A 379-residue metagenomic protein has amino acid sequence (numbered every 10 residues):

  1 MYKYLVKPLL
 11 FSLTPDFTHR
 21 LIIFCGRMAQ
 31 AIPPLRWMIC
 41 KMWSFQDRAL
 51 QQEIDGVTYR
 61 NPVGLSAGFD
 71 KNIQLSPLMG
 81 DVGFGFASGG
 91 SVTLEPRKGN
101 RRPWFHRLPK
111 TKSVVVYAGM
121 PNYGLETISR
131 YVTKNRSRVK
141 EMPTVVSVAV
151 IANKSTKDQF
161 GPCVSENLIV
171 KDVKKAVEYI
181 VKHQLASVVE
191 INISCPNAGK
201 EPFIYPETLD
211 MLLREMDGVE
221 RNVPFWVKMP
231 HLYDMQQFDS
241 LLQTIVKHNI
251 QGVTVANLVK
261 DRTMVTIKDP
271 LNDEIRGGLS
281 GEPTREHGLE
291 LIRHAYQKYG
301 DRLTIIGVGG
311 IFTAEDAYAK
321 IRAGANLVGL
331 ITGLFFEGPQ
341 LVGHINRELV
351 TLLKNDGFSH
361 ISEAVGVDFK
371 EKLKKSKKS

Functional and structural regions predicted by a protein language model:
L35-F45, I193-E207, L242-D301: Glycine/Thr-rich beta-alpha phosphate-binding loop at enzyme active sites
G56-G64, K140-V148, E220-Y233, Q297-G307: Short beta-strand/loop segments at the ligand-binding rim of alpha/beta enzyme cores
N72-M79, Y233-K247, Q297, D301 (+1 more regions): Catalytic cores of alpha/beta
S88-P96, G252-K260, G310-I311, A317-H344: Glycine-rich phosphate-binding active-site loops on the catalytic face of alpha/beta enzymes
G90-M142: A gly/proline- and charged-residue-enriched helix-loop-helix capping module
E95-W104, N197-E220, L232-Q237, R262-T266 (+2 more regions): Active-site-adjacent beta->alpha loops and helix N-cap segments on the catalytic face of soluble alpha/beta enzymes
G99-K112, T263-G277, L334-F358: C-terminal helical cap(s) of enzyme catalytic domains, especially alpha/beta-barrels
K154-K174, E201-I204, W226-V246: Active-site glycine- and acidic-residue-rich loops that bind and position anionic ligands or nucleotide-like cofactors
